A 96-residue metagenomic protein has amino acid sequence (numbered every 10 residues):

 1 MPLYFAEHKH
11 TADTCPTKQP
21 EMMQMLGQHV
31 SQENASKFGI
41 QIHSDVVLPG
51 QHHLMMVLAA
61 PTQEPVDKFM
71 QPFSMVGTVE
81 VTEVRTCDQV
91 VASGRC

Functional and structural regions predicted by a protein language model:
M1-S36, Q41-H52, P61-E64, C87-C96: Short S/T/G/P-rich N-terminal loop/turn motif that feeds into the first structured element of a domain
M56-V57: Conserved RNP beta-strands of RNA recognition motif
V66-S74: Short amphipathic alpha-helices in soluble, non-transmembrane regions that often serve as interface/regulatory elements
F73-V81: A common structural junction motif
T82, T86: Short acidic-hydrophobic, aromatic-tinged amphipathic segments that line or gate anion-handling sites
